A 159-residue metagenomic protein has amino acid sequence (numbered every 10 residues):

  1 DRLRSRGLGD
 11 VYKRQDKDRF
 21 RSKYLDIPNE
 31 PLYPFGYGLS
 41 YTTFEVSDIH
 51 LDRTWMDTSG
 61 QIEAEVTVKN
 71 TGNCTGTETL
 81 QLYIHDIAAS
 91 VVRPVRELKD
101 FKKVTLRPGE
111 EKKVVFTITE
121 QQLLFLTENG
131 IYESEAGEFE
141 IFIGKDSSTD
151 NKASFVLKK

Functional and structural regions predicted by a protein language model:
D1-Y12: Single conserved hydrophobic/aromatic residue that forms the stacking wall/gate of nucleotide- or nucleobase-binding
D10-K159: Intrinsically disordered, low-complexity Ser/Thr/Gly-rich stretches
